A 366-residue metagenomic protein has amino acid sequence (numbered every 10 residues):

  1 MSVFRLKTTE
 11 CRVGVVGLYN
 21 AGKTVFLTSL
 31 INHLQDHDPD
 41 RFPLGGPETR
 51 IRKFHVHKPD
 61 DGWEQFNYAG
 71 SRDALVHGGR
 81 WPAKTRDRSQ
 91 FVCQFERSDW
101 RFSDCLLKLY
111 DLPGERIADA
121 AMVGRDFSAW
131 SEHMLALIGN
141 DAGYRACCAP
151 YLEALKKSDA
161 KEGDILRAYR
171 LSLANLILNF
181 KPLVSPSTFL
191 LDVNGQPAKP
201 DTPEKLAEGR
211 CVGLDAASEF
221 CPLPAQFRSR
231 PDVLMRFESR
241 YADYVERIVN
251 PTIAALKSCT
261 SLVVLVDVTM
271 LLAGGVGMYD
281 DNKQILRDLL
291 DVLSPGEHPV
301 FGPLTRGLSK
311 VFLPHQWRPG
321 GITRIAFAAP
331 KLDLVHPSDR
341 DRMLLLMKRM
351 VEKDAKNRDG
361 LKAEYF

Functional and structural regions predicted by a protein language model:
M1-K7: Pre-Walker A adenine-sensing motif
K7, Y19, H33-G321, H336 (+1 more regions): Switch- and interface-adjacent substructures of P-loop NTPase systems
E10: Phosphate-coordination loops involved in phosphoryl transfer and adenosine-cofactor binding
V13-I31: Glycine-rich phosphate-binding P-loop
F26-S29, G277-D281, R340-M343: Composition- and surface-driven signal marking solvent-exposed, interaction-prone regions in large proteins
S261-V263, Q316-K331, R358-F366: Conserved beta-strand/loop subsegment of P-loop NTPase cores
L334-G360: GTPase G-domain guanine-specificity segment
